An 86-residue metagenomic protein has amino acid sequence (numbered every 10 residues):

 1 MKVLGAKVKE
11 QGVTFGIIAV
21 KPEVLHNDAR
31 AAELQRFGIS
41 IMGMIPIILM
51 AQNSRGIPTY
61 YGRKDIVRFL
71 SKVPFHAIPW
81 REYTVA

Functional and structural regions predicted by a protein language model:
M1-A86: A cross-kingdom feature that marks ATP-driven nucleic-acid transaction machinery
